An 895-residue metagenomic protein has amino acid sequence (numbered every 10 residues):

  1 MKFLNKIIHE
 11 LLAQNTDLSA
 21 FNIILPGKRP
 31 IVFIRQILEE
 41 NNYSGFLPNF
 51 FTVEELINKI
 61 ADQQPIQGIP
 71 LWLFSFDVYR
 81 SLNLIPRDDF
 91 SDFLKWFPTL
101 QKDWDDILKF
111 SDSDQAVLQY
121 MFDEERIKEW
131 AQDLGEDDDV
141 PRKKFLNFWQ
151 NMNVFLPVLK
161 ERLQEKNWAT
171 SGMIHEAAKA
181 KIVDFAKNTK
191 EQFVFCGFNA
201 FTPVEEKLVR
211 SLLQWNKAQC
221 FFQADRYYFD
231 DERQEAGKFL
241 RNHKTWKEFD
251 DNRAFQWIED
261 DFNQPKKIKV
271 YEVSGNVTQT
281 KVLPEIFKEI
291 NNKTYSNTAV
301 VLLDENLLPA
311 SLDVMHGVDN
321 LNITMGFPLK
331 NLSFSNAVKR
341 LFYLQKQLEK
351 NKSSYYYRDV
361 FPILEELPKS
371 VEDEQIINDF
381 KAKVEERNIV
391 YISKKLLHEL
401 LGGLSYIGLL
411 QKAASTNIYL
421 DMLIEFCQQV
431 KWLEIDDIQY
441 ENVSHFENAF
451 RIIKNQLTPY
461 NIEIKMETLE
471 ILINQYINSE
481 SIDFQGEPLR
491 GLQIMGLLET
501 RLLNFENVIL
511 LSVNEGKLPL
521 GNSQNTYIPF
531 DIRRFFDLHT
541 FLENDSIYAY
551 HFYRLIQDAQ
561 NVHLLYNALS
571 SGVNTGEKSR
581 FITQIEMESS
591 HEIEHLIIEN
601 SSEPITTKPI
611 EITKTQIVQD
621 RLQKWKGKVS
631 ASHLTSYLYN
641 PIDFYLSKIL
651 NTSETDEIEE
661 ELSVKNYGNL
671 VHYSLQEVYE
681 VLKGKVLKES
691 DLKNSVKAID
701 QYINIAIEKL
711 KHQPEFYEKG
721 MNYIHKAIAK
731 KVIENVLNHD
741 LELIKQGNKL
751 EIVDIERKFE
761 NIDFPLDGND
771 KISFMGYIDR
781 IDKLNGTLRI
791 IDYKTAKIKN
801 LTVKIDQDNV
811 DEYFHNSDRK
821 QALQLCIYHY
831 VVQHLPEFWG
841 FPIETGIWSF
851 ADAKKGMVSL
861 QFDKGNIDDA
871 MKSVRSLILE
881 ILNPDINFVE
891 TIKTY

Functional and structural regions predicted by a protein language model:
M1-T52, I57, A61-Q64, V209-R210 (+2 more regions): Anion-coordinating catalytic cores for phosphoryl-, nucleotidyl-, and glycosidic chemistry
K28-N188, P203, N378-E385: Basic/charged alpha-beta structural segments of nucleotide/phosphate-handling enzymes
R80, S91-R142, L146-W149, Y228 (+15 more regions): Low-complexity, compositionally biased segments
F90-F93, E235-K266: Coupling/hinge elements of helicase-like and P-loop NTPase modules
F97, W215, L835: Acidic-histidine catalytic/liganding microenvironments
A116-V117, K217-F221, K244, S636: Structured, non-catalytic alpha/beta "coupling" segments that mediate domain-domain communication and provide generic
K128-F239, E272-G275, E506-N507, V671 (+3 more regions): Conserved helicase NTPase motor core
